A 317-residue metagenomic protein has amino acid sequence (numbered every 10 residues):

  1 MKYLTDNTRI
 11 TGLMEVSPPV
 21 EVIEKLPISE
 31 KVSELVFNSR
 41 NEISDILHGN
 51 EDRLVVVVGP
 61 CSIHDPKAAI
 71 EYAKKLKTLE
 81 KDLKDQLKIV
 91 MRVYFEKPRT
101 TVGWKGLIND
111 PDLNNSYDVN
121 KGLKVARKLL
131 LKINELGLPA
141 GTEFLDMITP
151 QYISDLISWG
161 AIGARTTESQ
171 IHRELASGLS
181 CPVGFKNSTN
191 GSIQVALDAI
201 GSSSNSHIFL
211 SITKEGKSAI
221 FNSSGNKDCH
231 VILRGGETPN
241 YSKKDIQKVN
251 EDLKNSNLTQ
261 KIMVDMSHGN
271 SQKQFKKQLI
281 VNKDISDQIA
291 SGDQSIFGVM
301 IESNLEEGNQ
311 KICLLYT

Functional and structural regions predicted by a protein language model:
K2-D6, Q86-Y241, D245-I246, H268-G269 (+5 more regions): Active-site-facing alpha/beta catalytic cores
T8-L47: N- or domain-start disorder-to-order transition segments that initiate the globular core
E30, V36-S44, E51, C61-A73 (+2 more regions): Metallocofactor- and cofactor-centric catalytic cores in central/energy metabolism, strongly enriched
L47-H48, E80-K84, L131-G137, N222 (+1 more regions): Acidic (Asp/Glu)-rich catalytic clusters
G59, V264: Conserved, mostly hydrophobic/aromatic
I63-K81, S116-K128, K283: Glycine-rich anion/phosphate-binding loops
L233-G236, N240, K248-M263: A contiguous, surface-oriented mixed alpha/beta subdomain in the mid-to-C-terminal portion of proteins that forms
Y316-T317: Conserved small/polar residues in nucleotide/adenosyl-binding loops
